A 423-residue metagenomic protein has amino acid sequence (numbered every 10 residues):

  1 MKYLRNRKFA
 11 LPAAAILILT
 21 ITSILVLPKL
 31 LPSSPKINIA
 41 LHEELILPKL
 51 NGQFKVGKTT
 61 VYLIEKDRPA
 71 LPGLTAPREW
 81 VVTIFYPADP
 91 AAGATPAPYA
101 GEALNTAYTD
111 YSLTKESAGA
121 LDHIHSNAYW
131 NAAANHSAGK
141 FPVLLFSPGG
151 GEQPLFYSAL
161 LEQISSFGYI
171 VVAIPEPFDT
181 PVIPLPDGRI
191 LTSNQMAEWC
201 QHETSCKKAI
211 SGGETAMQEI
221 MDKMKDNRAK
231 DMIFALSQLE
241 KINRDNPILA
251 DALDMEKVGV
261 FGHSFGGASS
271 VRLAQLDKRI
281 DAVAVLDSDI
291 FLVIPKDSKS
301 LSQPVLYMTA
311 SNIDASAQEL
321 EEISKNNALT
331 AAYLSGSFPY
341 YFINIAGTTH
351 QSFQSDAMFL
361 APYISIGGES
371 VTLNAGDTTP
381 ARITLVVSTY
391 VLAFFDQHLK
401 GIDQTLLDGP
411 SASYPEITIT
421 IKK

Functional and structural regions predicted by a protein language model:
K2-I18: N-terminal Sec-pathway targeting helices
S34-L144, G376-P380: Domain-level recognition of soluble alpha/beta enzyme cores, biased toward histidine phosphatases/phosphomutases
E43, P48, G57-K58, K66 (+3 more regions): Alpha/beta-hydrolase-fold serine-hydrolase catalytic core, especially in secreted/extracellular enzymes
F85-D89, P98-T106, D110-L113, L155-A209 (+1 more regions): Active-site machinery of serine-nucleophile hydrolases
N127-F141, F146-P184, D314-Q318: Short substrate-entry loop that stabilizes the transition state in hydrolases
P184-A252: Alpha/beta-hydrolase active-site loop
A235-S300: Primarily recognizes the serine-hydrolase "nucleophile elbow" in alpha/beta-hydrolase and SGNH/GDSL folds
S300-Q303, M308-R382: Active-site-adjacent alpha-helix of alpha/beta-hydrolase-fold enzymes
